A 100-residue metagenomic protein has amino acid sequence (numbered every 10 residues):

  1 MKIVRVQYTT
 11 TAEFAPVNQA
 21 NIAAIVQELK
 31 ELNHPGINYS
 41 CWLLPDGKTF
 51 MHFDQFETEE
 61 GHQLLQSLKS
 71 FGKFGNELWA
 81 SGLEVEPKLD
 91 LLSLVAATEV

Functional and structural regions predicted by a protein language model:
K2-T9, I37-L68: Short, well-ordered beta-strand segments in beta-rich or mixed alpha/beta enzyme and ligand-binding folds
Y8, I37-K48, F74-V100: Glycine-rich beta-strand-turn "strand-cap" elements at beta-sheet edges
T9-A20: Short, surface-exposed ligand-recognition loops at beta-strand->loop->(often short) alpha-helix junctions that present
A12-F14, E60, V95: Residues that cap or initiate secondary-structure elements
A15-P16, V26-K30, C41-L43: Intrinsically disordered, low-complexity segments enriched in polar/charged residues with Gly/Pro, especially when
A24, E28-I37, Q55-L89: An amphipathic, aromatic/His-enriched active-site/gating alpha helix that lines ligand/cofactor pockets
